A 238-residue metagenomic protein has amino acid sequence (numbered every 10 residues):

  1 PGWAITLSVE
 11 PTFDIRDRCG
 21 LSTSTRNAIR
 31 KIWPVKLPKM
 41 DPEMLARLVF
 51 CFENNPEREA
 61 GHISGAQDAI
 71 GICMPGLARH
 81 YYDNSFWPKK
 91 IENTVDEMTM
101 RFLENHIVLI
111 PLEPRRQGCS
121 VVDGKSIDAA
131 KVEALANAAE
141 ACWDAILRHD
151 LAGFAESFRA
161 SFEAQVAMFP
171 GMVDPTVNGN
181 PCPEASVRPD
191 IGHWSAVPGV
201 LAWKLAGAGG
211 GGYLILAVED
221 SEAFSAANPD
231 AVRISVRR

Functional and structural regions predicted by a protein language model:
P1-C19, P34-I63, Q67-L205, I215-R238: C-terminal nucleotide
T23-K36: Stable alpha-helical structural segments in soluble proteins, enriched in small hydrophobic residues
G207-G209: A short acidic Gly-Thr/Ser loop motif
G212: Conserved glycine-rich beta-strand-loop-beta hairpin in the small C-terminal domain of fold type I
